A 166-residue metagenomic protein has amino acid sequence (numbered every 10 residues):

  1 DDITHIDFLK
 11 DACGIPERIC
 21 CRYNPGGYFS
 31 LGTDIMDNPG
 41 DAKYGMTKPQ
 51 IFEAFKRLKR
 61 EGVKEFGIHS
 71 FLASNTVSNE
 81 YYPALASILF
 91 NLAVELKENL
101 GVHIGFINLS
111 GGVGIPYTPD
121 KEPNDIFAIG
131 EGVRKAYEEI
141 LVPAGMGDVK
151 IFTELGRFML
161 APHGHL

Functional and structural regions predicted by a protein language model:
D1-F106, I115, A136: Active-site-proximal beta-alpha core segment in soluble small-molecule metabolic enzymes
S74-L166: C-terminal active-site-proximal or functional interface alpha/beta core segments in diverse enzymes
